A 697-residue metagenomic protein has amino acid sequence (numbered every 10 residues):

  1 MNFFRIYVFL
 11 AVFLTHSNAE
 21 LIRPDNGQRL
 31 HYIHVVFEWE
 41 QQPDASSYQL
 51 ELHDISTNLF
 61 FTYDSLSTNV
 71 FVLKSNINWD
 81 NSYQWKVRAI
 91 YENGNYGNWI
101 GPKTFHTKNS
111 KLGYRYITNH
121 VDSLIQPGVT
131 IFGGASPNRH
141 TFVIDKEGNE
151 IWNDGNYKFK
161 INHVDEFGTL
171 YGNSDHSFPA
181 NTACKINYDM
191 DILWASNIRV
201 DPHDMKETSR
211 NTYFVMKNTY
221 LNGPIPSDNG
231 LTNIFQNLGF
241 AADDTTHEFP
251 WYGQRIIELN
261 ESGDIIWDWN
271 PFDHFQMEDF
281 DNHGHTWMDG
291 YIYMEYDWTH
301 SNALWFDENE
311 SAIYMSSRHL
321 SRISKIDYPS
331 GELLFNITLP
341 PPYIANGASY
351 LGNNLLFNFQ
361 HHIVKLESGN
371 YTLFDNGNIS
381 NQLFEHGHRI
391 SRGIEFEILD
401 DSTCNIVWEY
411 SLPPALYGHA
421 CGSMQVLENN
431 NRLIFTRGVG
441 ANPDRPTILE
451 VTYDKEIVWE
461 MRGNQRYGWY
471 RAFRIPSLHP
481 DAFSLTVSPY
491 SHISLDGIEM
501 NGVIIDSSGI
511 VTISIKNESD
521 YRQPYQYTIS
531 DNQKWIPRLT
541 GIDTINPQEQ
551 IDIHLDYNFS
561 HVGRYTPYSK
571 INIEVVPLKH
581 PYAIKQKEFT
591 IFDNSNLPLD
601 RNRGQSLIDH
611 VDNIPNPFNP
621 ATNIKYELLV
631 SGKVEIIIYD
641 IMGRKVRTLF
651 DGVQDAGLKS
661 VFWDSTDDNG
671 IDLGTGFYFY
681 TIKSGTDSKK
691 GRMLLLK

Functional and structural regions predicted by a protein language model:
A19-P43, G101-K111: Pro/Thr/Ser/Gly-rich low-complexity, intrinsically disordered linker/stalk tracts
V36, S507-S514, P598-I614, F618-Y639 (+3 more regions): Glycine-centered coil/turn sites that cap beta-strands in beta-rich domains
Q49-D80, E92-I100, Q654: Recognizes extended acidic, P/S/T-rich segments that occur within or adjacent to Ig-like beta-sandwich modules
K74-S82, F559-P567, I671-G674: Surface-exposed, short loops/turns at beta-strand junctions within beta-sandwich domains
R88-E92, E574-L578, T666, T681-D687: Beta-strand-rich extracellular modules
I90-Y91, I100-N532, G541-D543, N558-T566 (+2 more regions): Histidine-/acidic-rich catalytic cores in large beta-rich domains
V653-A656, F662, I671-K697: C-terminal tail/sorting-segment detector
